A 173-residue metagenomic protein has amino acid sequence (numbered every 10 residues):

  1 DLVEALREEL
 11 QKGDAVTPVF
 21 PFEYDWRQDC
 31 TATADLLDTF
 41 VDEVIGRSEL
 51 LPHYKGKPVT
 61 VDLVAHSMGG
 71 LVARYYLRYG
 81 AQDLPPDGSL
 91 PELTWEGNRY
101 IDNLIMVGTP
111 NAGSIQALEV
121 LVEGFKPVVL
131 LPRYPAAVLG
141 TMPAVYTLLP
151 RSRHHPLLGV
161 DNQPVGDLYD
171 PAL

Functional and structural regions predicted by a protein language model:
D1-V64, M68-D170: N-terminal non-catalytic accessory region
L173: C-terminal subdomain of alpha/beta-hydrolase-fold enzymes, centered on the catalytic histidine and its supporting
